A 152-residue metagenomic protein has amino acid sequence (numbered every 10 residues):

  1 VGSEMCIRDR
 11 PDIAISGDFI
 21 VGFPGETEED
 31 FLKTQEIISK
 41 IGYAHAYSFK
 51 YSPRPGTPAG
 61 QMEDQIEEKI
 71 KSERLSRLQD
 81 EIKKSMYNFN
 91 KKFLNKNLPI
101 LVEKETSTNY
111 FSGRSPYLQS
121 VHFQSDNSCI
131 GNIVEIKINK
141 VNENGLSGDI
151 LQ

Functional and structural regions predicted by a protein language model:
V1-I7: Short, small-residue-biased leader/transition segments that mark boundaries at the very start of proteins
R8-I13, K40-Y43: Secondary-structure transition/capping motifs at alpha-helix termini and the adjoining loop/turn into the next element
D9, I37, E81, S85: Short alpha-helical functional segments enriched in proximate histidine and acidic residues
P11-D30, F49-E67: Conserved strand-turn element in the central/C-terminal portion of the radical SAM core barrel that lines
E26-A44, E68-E73, V102-E105: Short, electropositive alpha-helical surface patch
G42, K50, K140: Conserved functional loop/turn residues at catalytic and ligand-binding sites
Q61-Q152: Terminal RNA-binding accessory module
